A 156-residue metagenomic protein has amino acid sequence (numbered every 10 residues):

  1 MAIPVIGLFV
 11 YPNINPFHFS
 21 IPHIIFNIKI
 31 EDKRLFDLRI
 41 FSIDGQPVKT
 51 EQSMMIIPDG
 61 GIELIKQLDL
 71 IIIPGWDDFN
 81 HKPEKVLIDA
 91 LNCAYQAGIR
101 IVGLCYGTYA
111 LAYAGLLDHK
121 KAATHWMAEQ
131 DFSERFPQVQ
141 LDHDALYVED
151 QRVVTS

Functional and structural regions predicted by a protein language model:
M1-I101, A110-A114, H143-D144: Extended, subdomain-level signal for the structured scaffold at the beginning of enzyme domains
I3-V5, K121, R152: Residues that mark the start of a beta-strand
F36, V139, V153: Short, conserved active-site loop motifs that form the nucleotide-linked donor/cofactor pocket
Q52-I56, P137, S156: Short, surface-exposed amphipathic charged segments that create phosphate/polyanion-binding patches used for binding
I101-V102, A123, D142, V154: Structural detector of well-ordered beta-strand residues that form the stable sheet scaffold of enzyme domains
L117-L146: A conserved active-site-flanking secondary-structure segment within enzyme catalytic domains
E149-S156: Conserved anion/nucleotide-ligand pocket segment
